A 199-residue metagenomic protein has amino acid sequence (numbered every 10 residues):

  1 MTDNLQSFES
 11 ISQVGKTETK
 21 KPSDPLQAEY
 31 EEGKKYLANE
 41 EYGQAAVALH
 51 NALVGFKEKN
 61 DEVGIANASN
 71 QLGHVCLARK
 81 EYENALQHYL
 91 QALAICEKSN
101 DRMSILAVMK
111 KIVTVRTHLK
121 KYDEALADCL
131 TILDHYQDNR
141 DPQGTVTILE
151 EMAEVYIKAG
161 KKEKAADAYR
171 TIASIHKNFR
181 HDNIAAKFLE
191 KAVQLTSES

Functional and structural regions predicted by a protein language model:
M1-S199: Intrinsically disordered, low-complexity regions
